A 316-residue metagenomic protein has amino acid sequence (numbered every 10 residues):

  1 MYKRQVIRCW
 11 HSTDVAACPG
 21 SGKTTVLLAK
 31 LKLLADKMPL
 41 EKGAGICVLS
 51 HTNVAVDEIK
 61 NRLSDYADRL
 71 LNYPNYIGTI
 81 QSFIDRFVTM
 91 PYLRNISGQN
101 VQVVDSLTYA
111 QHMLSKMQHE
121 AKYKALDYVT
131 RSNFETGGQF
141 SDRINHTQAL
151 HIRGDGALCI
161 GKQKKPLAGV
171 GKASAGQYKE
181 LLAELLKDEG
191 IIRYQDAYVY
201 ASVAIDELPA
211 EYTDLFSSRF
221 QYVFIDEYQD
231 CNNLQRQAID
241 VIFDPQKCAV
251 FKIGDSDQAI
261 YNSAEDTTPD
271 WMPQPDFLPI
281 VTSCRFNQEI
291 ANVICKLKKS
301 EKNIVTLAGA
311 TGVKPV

Functional and structural regions predicted by a protein language model:
K3-N95: P-loop NTPase Walker
K3-P19, T25-V26, G45-C47, K122-F224 (+3 more regions): Accessory N-terminal region flanking or inserted into the helicase ATPase core in nucleic-acid motor proteins
C18, R86, P91-V129: DNA-processing P-loop NTPase/helicase core
K30, E58-L63, F83-F87, Y200 (+4 more regions): Alpha-helical scaffold elements adjacent to nucleotide-binding pockets in ATP/GTP-utilizing enzyme cores
M38-E41, R69, D214-F216, I242-Q246 (+1 more regions): Conserved catalytic network of the ASCE P-loop NTPase/AAA+ motor domain
K42-V56, N75-I77, I253, I280-T282 (+1 more regions): Conserved RecA-like ASCE P-loop NTPase motor core of nucleic-acid helicases/translocases
E227: Walker B catalytic acidic pair
Q237-T311: Conserved RecA-like helicase ATPase core segment that couples NTP binding/hydrolysis to strand translocation
